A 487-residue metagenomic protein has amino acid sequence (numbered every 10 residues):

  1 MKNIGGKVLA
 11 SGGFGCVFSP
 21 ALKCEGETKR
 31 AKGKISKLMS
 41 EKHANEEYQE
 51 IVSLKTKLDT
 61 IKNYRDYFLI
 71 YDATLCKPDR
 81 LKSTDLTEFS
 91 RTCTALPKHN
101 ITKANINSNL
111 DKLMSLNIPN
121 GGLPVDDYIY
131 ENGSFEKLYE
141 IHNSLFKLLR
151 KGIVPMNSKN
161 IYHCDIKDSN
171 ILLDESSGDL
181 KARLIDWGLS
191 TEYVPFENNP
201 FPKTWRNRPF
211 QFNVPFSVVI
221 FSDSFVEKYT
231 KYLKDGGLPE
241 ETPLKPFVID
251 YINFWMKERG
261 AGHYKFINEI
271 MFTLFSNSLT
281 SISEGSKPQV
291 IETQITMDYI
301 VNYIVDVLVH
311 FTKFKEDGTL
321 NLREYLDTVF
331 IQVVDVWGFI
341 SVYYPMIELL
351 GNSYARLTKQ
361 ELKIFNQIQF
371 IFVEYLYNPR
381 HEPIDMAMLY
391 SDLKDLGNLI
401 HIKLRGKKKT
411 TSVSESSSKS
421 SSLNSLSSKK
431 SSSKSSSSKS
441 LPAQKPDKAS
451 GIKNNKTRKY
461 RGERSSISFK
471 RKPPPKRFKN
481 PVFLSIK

Functional and structural regions predicted by a protein language model:
M1-V8: Conserved N-terminal boundary motif of the eukaryotic protein kinase catalytic domain
S11-A95: ATP-binding glycine-rich loop module of kinase domains
R65-E140: Conserved structural core of kinase catalytic domains
I118, G406-K487: Arg/Lys-rich, intrinsically disordered low-complexity tails that mediate electrostatic binding and condensation
I153-E175: Catalytic-loop of the protein kinase fold
L180-N352: C-lobe/activation-segment region of protein kinase-like
R380, A387-R405: Terminal C-lobe "cap" of eukaryotic-type protein kinase domains
